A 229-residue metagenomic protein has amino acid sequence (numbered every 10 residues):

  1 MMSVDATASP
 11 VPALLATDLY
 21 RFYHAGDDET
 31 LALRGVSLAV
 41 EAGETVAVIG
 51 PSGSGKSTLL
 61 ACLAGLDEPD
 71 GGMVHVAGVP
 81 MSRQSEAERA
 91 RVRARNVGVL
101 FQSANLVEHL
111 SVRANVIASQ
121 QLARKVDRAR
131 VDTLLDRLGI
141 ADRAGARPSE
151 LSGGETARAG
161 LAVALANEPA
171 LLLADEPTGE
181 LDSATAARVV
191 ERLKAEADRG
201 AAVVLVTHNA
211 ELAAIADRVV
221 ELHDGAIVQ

Functional and structural regions predicted by a protein language model:
D27-T30, M81-G98, D198: ABC ATPase NBD coupling module
A64: Helix-to-loop junction immediately C-terminal to a conserved catalytic motif
G72-P80: Conserved ABC transporter NBD signature motif
A94, A146, N167, R199: Conserved signature/switch motifs of ABC ATPase nucleotide-binding domains
L110-A118: Short coil-to-helix segment of the ABC ATPase nucleotide-binding domain corresponding to the Q-loop/switch region
R147-L151, E155: Conserved ABC ATPase signature
L172-D175: Catalytic Walker B motif of ABC-type/P-loop ATPase nucleotide-binding domains
